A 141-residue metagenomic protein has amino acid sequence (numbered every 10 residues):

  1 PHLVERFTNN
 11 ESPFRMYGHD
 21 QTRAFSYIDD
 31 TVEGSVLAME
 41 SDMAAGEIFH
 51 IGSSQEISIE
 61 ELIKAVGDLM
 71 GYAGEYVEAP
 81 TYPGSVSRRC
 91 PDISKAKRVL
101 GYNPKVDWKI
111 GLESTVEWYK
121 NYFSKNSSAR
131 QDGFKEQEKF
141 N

Functional and structural regions predicted by a protein language model:
P1-R6: A glycine/serine/threonine-rich, flexible loop-to-helix segment that serves as the NAD(P) cofactor-binding "lid"
F7-N141: C-terminal substrate-binding subdomain of Rossmann-fold SDR/epimerase-dehydratase oxidoreductases
